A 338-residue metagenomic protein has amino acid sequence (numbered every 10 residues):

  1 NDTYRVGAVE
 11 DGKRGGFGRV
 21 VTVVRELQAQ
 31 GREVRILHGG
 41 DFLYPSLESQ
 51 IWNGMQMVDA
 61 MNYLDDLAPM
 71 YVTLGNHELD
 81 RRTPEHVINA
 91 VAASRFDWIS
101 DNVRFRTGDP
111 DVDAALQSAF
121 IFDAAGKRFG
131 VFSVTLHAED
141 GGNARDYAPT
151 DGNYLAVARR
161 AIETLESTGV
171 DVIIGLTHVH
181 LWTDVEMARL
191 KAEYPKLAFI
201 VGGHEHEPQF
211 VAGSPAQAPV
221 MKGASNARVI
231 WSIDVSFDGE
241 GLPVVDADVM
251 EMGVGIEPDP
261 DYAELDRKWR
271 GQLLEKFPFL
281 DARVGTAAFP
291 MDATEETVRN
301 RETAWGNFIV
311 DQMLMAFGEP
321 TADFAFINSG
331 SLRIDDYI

Functional and structural regions predicted by a protein language model:
N1-E257, D261, N300-M315, A325: Acidic, metal/ion-coordinating pockets
I256-I338: Hard-cation-handling environments
